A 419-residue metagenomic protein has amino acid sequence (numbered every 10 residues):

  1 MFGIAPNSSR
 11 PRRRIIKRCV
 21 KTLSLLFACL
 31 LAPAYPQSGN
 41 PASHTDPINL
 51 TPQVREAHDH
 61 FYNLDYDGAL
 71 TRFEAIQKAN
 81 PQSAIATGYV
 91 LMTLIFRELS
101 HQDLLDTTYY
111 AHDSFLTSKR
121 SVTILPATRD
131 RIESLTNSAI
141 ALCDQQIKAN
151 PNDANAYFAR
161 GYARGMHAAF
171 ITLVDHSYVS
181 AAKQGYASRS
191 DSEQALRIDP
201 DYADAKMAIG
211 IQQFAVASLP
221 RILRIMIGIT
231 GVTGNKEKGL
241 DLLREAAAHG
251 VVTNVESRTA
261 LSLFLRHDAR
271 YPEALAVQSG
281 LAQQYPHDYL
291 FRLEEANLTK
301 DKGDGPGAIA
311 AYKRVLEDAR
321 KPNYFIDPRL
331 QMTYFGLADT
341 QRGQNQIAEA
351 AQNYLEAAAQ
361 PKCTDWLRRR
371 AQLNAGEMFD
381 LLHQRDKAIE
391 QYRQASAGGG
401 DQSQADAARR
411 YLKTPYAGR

Functional and structural regions predicted by a protein language model:
K21-A34: Bacterial N-terminal signal peptides
S38-E56, H60-F73, Q82, T93-N152 (+4 more regions): Short coil/linker segments at helix-helix boundaries
K78, S190, R197, A247-A248 (+4 more regions): Amphipathic alpha-helical segments of tetratricopeptide repeats
Q82-A86, N155, A203-D204, V252-E256 (+4 more regions): Boundary/linker segments of alpha-helical solenoid repeat arrays
R189, E193, G231-N235, L240 (+3 more regions): TPR/TPR-like (Sel1-like) alpha-helical repeat modules
N254-R266, T299-P306, K313-L367: Alpha-helical adaptor scaffolds
